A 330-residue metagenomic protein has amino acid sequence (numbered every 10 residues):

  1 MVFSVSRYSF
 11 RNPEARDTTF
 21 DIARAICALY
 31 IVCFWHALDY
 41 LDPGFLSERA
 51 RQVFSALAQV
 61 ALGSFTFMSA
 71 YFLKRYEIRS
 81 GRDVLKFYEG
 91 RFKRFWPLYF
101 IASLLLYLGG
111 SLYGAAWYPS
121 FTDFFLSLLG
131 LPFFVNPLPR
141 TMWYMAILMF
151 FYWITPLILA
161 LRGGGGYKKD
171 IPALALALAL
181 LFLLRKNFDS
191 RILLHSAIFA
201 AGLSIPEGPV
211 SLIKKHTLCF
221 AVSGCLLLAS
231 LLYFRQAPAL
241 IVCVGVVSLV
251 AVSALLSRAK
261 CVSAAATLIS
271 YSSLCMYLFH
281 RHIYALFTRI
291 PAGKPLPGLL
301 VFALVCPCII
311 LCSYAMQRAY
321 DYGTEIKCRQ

Functional and structural regions predicted by a protein language model:
M1-L178, K260, L268, S272 (+1 more regions): Membrane-cytosol interface segments of multi-pass membrane proteins, especially ER/Golgi lipid-handling enzymes
S9-N12, L180-C308: Alpha-helical transmembrane segments and terminal signal-anchor/GPI-anchor hydrophobic tails, characterized by long
